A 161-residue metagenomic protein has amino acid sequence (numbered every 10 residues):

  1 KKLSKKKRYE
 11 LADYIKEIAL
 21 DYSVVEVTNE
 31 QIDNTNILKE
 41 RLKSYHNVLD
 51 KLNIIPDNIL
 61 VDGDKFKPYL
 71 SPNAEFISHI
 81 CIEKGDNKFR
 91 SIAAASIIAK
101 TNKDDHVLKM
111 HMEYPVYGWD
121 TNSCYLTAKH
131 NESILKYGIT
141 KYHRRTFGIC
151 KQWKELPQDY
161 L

Functional and structural regions predicted by a protein language model:
K1-L161: RNase H-like, Mg2+-dependent phosphodiesterase core, and more generally RNA phosphate-backbone-engaging helix-loop
